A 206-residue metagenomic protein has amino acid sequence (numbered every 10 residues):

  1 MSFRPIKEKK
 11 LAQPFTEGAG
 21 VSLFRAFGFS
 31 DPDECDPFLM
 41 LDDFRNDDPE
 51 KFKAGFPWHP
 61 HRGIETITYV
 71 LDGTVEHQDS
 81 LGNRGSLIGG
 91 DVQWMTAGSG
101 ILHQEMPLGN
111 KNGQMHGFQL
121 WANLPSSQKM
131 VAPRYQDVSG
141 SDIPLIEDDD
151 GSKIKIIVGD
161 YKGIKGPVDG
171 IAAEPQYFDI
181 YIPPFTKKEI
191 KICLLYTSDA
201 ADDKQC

Functional and structural regions predicted by a protein language model:
S2-F24: Hydrophobic alpha-helical membrane-insertion signals
E17-L71, I143-E189: A short glycine-rich, His/Asp/Glu-containing loop-to-beta-strand
T68-I88: A short beta-strand-loop-beta hairpin characteristic of the jelly-roll/cupin
H77-D79, M95, L102-K111, E189-K191: Short beta-strand His + acidic residue motifs that chelate non-heme Fe in jelly-roll/DSBH and cupin folds
L87-I101: Conserved metal-binding segment of the jelly-roll/cupin
G98, P183-K187, L195: Tight coil/turn sites that cap or link beta-strands
G98-Q128: Ligand-binding loop in jelly-roll beta-barrel domains
Y196-K204: Conserved small/polar residues in nucleotide/adenosyl-binding loops
